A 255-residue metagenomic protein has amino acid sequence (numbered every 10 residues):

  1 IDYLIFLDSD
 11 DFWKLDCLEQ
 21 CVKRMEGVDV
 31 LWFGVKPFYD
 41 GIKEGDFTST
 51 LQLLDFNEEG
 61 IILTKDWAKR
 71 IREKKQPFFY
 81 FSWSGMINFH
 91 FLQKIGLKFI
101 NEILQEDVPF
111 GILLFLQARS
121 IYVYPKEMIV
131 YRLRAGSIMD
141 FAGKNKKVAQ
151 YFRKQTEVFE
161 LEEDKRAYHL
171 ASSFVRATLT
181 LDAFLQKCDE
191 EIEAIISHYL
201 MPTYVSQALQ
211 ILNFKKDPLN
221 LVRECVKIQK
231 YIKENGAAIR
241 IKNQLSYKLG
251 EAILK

Functional and structural regions predicted by a protein language model:
I1-D2, E251-K255: Short, intrinsically disordered, charge-balanced linker/junction segments flanking boundaries in proteins
I1-K154: Nucleotide-sugar donor-binding/catalytic module of glycosyltransferases that assemble extracellular/cell-envelope
E26, R119, Q186, L254-K255: Residue-level marker of positions within ordered structural domains that often coincide with functionally constrained
R132-Q244, K248-E251: C-terminal subregions of glycosyltransferases and related glycan-biosynthesis enzymes
